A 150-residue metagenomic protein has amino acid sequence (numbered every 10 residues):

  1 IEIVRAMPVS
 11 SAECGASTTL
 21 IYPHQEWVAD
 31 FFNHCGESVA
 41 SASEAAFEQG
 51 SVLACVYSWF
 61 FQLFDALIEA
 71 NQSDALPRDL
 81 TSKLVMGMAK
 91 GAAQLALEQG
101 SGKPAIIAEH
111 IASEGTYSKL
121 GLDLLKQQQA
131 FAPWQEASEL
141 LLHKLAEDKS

Functional and structural regions predicted by a protein language model:
I1-S10: Rossmann-fold dehydrogenase core element
E2, S17-V52, V56-S101, L140-D148: Internal alpha-helical scaffold of NAD(P)-dependent oxidoreductase catalytic cores
P8, L53, E114: Short glycine-rich loop/turn motifs that provide flexible caps or phosphate-binding loops at active sites
E13: Conserved catalytic-site region of short-chain dehydrogenase/reductase
M86, K90-S150: NAD(P)-dependent Rossmann-like dehydrogenase/reductase catalytic/cofactor-binding core
